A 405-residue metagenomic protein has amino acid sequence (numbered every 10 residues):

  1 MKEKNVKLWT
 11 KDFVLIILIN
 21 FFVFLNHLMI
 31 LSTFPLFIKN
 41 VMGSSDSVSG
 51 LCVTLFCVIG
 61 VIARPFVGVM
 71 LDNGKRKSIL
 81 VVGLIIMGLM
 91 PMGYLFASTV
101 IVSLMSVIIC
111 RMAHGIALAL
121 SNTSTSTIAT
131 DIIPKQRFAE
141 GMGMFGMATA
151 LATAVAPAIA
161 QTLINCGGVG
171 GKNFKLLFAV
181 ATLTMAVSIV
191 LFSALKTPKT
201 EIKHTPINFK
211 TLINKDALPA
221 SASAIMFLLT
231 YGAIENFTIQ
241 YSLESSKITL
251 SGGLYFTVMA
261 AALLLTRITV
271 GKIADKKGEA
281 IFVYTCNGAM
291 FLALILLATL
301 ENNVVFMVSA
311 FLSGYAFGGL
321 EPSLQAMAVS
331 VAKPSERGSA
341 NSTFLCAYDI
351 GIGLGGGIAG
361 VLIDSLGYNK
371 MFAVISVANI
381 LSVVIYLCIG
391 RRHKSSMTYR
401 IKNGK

Functional and structural regions predicted by a protein language model:
L8-C57, Y231-Y241: Helix-loop boundary and gating motifs at the non-cytosolic
L31-S32, P219-Y255: Extracytoplasmic gate region of multi-pass secondary transporters
C57-P65, T153-A154, A260-L264, I268 (+1 more regions): Residue-level signature of mid-helix packing/kink "hotspots" within the transmembrane helices of 12-pass Major
R64-K75, R267-G278, I363: Helix-to-loop junctions at the C-terminal end of transmembrane segments in multipass secondary transporters
I85-I101, A289-E301: C-terminal ends and interior cores of transmembrane alpha-helices in multi-pass membrane transporters/permeases
C110-A148: Cytoplasmic helix-loop-helix junction between adjacent transmembrane helices in 12-TM secondary transporters
T182-E201, I385-G390: C-terminal membrane-cytosol helix-exit motif in multi-pass small-molecule transporters
